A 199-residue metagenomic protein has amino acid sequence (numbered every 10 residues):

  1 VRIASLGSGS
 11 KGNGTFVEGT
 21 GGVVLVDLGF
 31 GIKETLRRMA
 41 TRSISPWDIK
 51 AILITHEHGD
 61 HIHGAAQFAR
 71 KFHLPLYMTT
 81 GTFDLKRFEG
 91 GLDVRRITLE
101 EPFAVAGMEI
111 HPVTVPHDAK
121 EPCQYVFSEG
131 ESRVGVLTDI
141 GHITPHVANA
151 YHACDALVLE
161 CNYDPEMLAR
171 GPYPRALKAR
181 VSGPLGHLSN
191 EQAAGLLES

Functional and structural regions predicted by a protein language model:
V1-R42, C123-T138, A156: Conserved beta-strand hairpin/beta-sheet module of binuclear metal-dependent hydrolase folds, prominently
A4-T15, E57-A65, A69-R70, L76 (+4 more regions): Structured catalytic core of nucleotide-sugar glycosyltransferases
L25-G29, I49-E57, Y77-T80, G135-T138 (+1 more regions): Active-site neighborhood of phospho(di)ester-bond hydrolases with catalytic His/Asp-centered motifs
K33-M78: Active-site metal-binding motif and surrounding structural segment of the metallo-beta-lactamase
D48, V105, H152-A153: Alpha-helix C-terminal capping/helix-to-coil transition sites in glycosyltransferase folds
M78-S132: Metallo-beta-lactamase
V136-A148: Active-site glycine- and acidic-residue-rich loops that bind and position anionic ligands or nucleotide-like cofactors
P145-S199: Cap/insert and terminal regions of metallo-dependent hydrolase folds
